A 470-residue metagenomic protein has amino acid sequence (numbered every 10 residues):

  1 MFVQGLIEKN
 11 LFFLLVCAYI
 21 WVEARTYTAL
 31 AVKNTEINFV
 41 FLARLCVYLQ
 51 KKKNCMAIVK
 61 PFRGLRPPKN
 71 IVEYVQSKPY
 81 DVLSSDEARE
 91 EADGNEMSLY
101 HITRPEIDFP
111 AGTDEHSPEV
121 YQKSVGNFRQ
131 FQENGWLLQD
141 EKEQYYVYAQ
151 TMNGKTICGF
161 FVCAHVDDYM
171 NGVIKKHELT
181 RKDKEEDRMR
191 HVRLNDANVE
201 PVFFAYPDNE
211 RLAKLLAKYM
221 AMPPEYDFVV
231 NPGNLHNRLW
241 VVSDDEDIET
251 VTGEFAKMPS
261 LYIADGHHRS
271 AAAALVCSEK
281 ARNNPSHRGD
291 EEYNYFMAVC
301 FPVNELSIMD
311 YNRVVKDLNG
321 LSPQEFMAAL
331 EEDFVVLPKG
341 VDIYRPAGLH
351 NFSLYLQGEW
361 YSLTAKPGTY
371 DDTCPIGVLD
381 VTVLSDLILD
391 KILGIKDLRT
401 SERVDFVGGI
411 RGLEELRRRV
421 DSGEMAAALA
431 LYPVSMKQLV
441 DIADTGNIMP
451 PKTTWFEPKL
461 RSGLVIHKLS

Functional and structural regions predicted by a protein language model:
V3, V32, A43-C46: Cationic, amphipathic, low-complexity segments that mediate targeting or membrane/lipid association
K9-N10, K33-I37, K51-N54: Polybasic, lysine-rich low-complexity intrinsically disordered segments
L14-L15: Compositionally biased, intrinsically disordered low-complexity segments enriched in Pro/Arg/Gln/His
T28: C-terminal active-site-capping segments
M56-S470: Surface-exposed, charge/polar-rich loops and edge strands
